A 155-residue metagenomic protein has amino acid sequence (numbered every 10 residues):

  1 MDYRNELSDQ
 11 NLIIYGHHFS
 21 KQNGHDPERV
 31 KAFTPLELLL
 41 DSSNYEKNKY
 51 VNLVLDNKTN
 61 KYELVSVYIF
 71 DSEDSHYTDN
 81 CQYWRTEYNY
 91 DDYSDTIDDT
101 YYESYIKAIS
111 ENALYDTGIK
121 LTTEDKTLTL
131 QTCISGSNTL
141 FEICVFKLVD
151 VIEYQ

Functional and structural regions predicted by a protein language model:
M1-Q155: Extracytoplasmic/periplasmic soluble domains downstream of a signal peptide or transmembrane helix
